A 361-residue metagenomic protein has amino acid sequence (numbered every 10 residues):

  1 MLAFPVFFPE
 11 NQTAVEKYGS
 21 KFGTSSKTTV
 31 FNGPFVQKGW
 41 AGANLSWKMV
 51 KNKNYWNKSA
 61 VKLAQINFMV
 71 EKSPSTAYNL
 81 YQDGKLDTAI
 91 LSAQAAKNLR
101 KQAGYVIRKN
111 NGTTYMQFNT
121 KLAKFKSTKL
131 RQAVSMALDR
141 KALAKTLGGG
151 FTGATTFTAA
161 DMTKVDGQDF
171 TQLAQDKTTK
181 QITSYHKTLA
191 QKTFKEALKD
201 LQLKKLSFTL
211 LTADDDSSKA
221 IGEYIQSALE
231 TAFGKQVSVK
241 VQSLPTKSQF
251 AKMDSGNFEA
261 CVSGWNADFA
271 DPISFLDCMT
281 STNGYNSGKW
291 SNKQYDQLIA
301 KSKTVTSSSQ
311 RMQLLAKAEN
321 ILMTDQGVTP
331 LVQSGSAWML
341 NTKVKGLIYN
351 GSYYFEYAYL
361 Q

Functional and structural regions predicted by a protein language model:
L2-A60, Q65: Gly/Pro-rich hinge or "lid" segments in bacterial periplasmic/extracellular proteins
G33-P34, L63-Q65, G112-A160, L206-D216 (+1 more regions): Alpha-helical secondary-structure segments
G42-N44, S184-T188, K192-A267, S336: Ligand/substrate-recognition segments at binding pockets and active sites
N52-L99: Ligand-site clamp/hinge motif
K97-K109, N257, D271-N286, N341-K345: Ligand-binding "clamshell"
T152-E196, S217-K219: Structural transition elements
I182, Q236-Q249, D277-N341, Q361: Extracytoplasmic/peripheral linker and loop segments enriched in polar/acidic and small residues with frequent Thr/Pro
W338-Q361: Long beta-strand-rich cores associated with HINT superfamily self-processing modules
